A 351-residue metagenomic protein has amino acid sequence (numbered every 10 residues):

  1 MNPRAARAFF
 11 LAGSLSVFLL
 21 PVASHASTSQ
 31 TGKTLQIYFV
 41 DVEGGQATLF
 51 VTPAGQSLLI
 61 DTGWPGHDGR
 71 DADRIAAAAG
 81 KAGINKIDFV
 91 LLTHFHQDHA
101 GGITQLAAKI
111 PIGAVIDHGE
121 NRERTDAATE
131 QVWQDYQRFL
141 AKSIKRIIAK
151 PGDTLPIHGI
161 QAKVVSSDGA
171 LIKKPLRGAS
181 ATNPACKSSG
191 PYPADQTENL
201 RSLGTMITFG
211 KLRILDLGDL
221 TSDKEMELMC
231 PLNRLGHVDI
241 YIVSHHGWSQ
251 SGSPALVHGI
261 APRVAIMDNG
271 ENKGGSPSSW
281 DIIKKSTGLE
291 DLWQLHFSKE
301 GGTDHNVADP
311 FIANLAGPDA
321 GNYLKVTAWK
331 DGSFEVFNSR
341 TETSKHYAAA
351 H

Functional and structural regions predicted by a protein language model:
M1-R7: Positively charged n-region of N-terminal signal peptides that target proteins for export
N2, H25-H351: Non-globular, low-confidence helical/coil segments that flank catalytic cores
F9-V22: Bacterial N-terminal signal peptides
